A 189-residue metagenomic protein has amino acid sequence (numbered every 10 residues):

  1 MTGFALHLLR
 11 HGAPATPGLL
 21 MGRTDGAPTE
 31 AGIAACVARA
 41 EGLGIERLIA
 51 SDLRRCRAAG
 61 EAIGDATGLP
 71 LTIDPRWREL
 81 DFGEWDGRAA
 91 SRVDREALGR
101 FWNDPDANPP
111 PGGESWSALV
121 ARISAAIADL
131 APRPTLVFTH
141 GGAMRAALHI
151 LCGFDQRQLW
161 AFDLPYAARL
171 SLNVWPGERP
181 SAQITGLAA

Functional and structural regions predicted by a protein language model:
M1-A5, R39, L80-S91, H149-A189: Acidic, low-complexity terminal tails and accessory targeting/binding regions of phosphate-metabolizing enzymes
F4-T67: Active-site-proximal alpha-helix that buttresses catalytic centers in soluble enzyme cores
L6, R133-G142: Generic beta-sheet signal
H7, I49, T72-D74, T185: General small-molecule cofactor/ligand-binding pocket signal
A15, R55-R57, E79, A143-A146: Short, active-site-adjacent cap segments at secondary-structure transitions
G42-G44, D129-R133: Glycine-rich phosphate-binding loop signature in dinucleotide/nucleotide-binding domains
A50-S51, A121, F138-T139: Short beta-strand scaffold positions
D65-R122: Phosphate-handling substructures
